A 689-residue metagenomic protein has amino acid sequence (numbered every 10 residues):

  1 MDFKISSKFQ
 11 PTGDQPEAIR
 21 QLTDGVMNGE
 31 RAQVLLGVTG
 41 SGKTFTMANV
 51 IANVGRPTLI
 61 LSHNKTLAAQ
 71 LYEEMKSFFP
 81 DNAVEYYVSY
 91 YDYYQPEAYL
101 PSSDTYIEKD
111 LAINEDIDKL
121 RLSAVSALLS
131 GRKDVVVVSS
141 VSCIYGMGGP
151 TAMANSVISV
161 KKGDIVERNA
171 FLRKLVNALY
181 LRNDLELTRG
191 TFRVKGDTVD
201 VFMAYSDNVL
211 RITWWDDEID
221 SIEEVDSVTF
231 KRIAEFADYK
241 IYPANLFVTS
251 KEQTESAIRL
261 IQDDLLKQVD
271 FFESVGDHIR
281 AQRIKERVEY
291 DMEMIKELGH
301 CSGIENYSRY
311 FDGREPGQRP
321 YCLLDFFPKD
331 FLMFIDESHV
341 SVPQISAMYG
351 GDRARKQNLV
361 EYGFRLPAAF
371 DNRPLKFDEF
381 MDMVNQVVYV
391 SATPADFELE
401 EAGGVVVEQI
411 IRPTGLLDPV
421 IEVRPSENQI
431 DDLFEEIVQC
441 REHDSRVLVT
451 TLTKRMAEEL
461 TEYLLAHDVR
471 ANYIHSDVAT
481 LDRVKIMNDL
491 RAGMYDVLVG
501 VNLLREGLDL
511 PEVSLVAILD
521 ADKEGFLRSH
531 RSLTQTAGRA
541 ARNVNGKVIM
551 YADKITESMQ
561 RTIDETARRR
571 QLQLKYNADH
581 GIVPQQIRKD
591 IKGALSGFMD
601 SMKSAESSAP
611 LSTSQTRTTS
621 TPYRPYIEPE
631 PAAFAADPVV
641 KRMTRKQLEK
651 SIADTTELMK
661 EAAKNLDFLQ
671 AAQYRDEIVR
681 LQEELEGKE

Functional and structural regions predicted by a protein language model:
M1-K4, Q439, K575, D579-Q673 (+1 more regions): Acidic, low-complexity intrinsically disordered tails
M1-K592, S596, E661: ASCE RecA-like P-loop NTPase motor cores that couple ATP hydrolysis to mechanical translocation on nucleic acids
